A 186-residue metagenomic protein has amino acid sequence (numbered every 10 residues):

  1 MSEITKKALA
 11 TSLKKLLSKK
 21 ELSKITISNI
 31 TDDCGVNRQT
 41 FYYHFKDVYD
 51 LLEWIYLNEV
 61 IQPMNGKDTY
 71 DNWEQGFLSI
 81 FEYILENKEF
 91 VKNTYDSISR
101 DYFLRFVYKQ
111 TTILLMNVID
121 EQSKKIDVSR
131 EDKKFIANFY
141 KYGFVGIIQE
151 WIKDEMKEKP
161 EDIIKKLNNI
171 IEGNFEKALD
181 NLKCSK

Functional and structural regions predicted by a protein language model:
M1-K20, K24-I27, D32-K186: Alpha-helical bundle regulatory/interaction domains
